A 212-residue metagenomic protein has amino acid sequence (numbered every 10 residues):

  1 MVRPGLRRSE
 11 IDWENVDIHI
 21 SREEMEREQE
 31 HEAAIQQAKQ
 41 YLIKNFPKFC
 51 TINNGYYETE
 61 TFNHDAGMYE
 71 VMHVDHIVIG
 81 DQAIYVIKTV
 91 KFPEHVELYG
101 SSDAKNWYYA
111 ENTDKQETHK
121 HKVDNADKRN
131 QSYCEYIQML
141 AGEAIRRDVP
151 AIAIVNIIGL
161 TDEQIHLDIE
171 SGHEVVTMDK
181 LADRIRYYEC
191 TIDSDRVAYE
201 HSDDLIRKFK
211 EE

Functional and structural regions predicted by a protein language model:
M1-M72, V78-I84, V90-G100, Y108-E212: Surface-exposed interaction regions that form or flank ligand-binding interfaces
K105: A charged helix-plus-loop insertion that forms the helical arch/lid used to bind and gate nucleic-acid substrates
